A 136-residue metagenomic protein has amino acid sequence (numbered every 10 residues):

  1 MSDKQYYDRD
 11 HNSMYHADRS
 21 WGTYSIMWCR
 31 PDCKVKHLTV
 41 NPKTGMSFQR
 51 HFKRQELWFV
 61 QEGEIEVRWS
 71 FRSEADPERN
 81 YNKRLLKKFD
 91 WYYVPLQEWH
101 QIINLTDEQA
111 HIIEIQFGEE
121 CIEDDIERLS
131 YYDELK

Functional and structural regions predicted by a protein language model:
S2-Y7, H11-S13, Q49, W91-Y93: Extended recognition/assembly regions associated with phosphoester-bond processing machinery
Q5-S13, A17, A75, Q101-K136: Double-stranded beta-helix
H11-Q55, Q61: A short glycine-rich, His/Asp/Glu-containing loop-to-beta-strand
V35-T39, L57, K83, W91-Y93 (+1 more regions): Conserved hydrophobic/aromatic beta-strand scaffold that supports enzyme active sites
G45, L57, E64-E66, W99 (+1 more regions): Structural motif
S47-F48, V67-W69, E114: Short hydrophobic/aromatic-rich beta-strand segments that constitute the beta-sheet cores of beta-sandwich/beta-barrel
K53-A75: Glycine- and acidic-residue-biased ligand/ion/polar-headgroup-sensing regions
W69-W99: Short acidic-glycine-tyrosine-enriched beta hairpin
